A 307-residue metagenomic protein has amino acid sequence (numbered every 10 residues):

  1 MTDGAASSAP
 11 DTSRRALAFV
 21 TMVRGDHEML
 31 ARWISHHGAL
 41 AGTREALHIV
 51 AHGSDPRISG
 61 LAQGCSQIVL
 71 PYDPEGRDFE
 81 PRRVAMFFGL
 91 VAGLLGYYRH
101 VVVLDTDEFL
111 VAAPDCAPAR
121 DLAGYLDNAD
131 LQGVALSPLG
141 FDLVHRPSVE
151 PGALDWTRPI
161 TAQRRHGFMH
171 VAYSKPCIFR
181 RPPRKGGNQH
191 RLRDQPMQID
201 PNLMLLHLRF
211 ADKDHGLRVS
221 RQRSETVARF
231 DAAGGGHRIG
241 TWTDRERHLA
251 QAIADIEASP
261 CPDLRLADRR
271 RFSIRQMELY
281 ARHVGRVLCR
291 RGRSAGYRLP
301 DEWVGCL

Functional and structural regions predicted by a protein language model:
M1-S35: N-proximal low-complexity "stem/linker" segments adjacent to membrane-targeting elements
R15, D105, I199-P201: Residues that flank catalytic or metal-binding motifs in active/ligand-binding sites
D26-H27, E108-V111: Short acidic, S/G/P-rich loop/turn micro-motifs used as interaction or catalytic elements
S35-E45: Short, acidic, metal-binding catalytic loop of nucleotide-sugar glycosyltransferases
E45, R99, D107, V134 (+1 more regions): Conserved acidic residues
H48-A51: Short internal beta-strands
D55-L104, A112: Active-site-proximal specificity loops/subdomain of glycosyltransferases
P81-A85, A112-L307: Catalytic-site signature of metal-activated, phosphate-bearing donor transferases, centered on the GT-A/GT-A-like
